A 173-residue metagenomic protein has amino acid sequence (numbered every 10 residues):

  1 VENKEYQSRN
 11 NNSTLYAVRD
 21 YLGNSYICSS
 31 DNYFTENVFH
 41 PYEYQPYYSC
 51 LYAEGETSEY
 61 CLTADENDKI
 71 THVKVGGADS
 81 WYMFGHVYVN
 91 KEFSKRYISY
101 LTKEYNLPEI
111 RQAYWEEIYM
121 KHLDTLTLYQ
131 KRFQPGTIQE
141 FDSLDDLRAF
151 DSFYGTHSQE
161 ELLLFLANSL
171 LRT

Functional and structural regions predicted by a protein language model:
V1-Y60: Conserved beta-loop-beta/alpha segment of the NTase-like Rossmann-fold superfamily that binds/positions NTPs
N3-E5, A78, P135-G136: Residues that form or immediately flank small-molecule/cofactor binding pockets and catalytic motifs
Q7-N10, D68-K69, M120-L123: Short, motif-level signal for alpha-helix interfacial/capping segments enriched in acidic residues and aromatics/proline
N10, V38, G77, I118-Y119 (+1 more regions): Solvent-exposed, flexible loop/coil residues
Y21-S30, G77, K103-E104, T156-L162: Short secondary-structure transition/capping segments
N24-S25, K69, T127: Structural motif
F34-I110: Conserved core of the sugar-phosphate nucleotidyltransferase
Y82-R172: Conserved alpha/beta core of the MobA/IspD/sugar-nucleotide pyrophosphorylase nucleotidyltransferase superfamily
